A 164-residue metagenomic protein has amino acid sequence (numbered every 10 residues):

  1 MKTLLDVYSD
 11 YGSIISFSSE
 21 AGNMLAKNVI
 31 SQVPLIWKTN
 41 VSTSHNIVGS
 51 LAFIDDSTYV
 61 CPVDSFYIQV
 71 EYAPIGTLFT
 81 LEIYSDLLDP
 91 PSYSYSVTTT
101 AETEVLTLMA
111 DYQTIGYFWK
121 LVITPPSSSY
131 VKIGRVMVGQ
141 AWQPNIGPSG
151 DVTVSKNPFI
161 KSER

Functional and structural regions predicted by a protein language model:
M1-D56, G147-E163: Disordered, acidic Ser/Thr/Pro-rich linker "stalks" and the adjacent N-terminal cap of the next globular domain
S50-P62, Y93-R135: Beta-sandwich interaction modules
C61-A73: A short beta-strand element within beta-rich, extracytoplasmic domains of secreted/secretory-pathway proteins
V63, P125-S162: Exposed low-complexity, polar/acidic, P/S/T/G-rich flexible segments that act as propeptides, protease-susceptible
Y67-Q69, E82, V122-T124: Residue-level recognition of well-ordered beta-strand positions that form the cores of beta-sheet-rich folds across
V70-L78, S127: Extended, low-complexity, turn-rich repeat/linker tracts enriched in Gly/Pro/Ser/Thr and Asp/Glu that occur
Y72, L88-P90, S94-S96: Flexible, glycine/threonine- and acidic-rich loop/arm segments that mediate assembly and lattice contacts in viral
I75-L87: Short, surface-exposed beta-strand/strand-loop-strand elements in extracellular ectodomains
